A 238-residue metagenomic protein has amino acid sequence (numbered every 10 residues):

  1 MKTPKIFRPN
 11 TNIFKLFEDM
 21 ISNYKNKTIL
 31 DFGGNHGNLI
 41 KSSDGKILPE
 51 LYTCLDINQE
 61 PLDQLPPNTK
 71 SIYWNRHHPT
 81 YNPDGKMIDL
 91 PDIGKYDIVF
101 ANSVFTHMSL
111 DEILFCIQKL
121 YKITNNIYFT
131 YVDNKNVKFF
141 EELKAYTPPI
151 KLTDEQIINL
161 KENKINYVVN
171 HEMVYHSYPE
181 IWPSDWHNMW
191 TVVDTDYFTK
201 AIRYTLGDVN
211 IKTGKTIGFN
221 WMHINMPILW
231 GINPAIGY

Functional and structural regions predicted by a protein language model:
M1-K27, F32-D89, M108, F115 (+1 more regions): Class I (Rossmann-like) S-adenosyl-L-methionine-dependent methyltransferase catalytic domain, capturing the SAM-binding
F100: A conserved beta-strand element that flanks and buttresses the S-adenosyl-L-methionine
S103-V104: Short catalytic micro-motifs in class I SAM-dependent methyltransferases
L114-N126: A short glycine-rich, Lys/Arg-flanked "PGG" loop and its adjoining helix->strand segment in the class I
